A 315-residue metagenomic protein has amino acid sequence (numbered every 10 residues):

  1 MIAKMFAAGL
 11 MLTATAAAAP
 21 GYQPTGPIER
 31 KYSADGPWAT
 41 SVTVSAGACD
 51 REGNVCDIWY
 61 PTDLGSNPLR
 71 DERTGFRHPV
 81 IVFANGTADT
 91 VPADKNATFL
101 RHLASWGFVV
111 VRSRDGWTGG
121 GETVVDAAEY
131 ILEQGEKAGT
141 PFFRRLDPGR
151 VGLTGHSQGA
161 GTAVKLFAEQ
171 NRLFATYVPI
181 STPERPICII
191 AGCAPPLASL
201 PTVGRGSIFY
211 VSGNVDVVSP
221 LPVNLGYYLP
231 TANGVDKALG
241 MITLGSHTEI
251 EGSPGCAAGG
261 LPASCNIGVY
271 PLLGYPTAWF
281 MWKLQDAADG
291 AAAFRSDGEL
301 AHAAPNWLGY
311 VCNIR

Functional and structural regions predicted by a protein language model:
M1-A8: Sec-dependent signal peptide recognition, specifically the positively charged N-region followed immediately by
L10-A19: Hydrophobic h-region of N-terminal signal peptides that target proteins for export in Gram-negative bacteria
A19-V82: Short conserved active-site loop signatures built around small residues
S66-P68, E72-G119, V217-P220: Short substrate-entry loop that stabilizes the transition state in hydrolases
N67-R77, E122-G161, A168-E169: Gly/Ser-rich "nucleophile elbow"/oxyanion-hole loop immediately N-terminal to the catalytic nucleophile in hydrolases
L166-A175: Conserved hydrolase catalytic core segment
A175-I250: The feature captures the conserved acid-bearing segment of alpha/beta-hydrolase catalytic domains
L244-S246, S253-R315: Alpha/beta-hydrolase-fold serine-hydrolase catalytic core, especially in secreted/extracellular enzymes
